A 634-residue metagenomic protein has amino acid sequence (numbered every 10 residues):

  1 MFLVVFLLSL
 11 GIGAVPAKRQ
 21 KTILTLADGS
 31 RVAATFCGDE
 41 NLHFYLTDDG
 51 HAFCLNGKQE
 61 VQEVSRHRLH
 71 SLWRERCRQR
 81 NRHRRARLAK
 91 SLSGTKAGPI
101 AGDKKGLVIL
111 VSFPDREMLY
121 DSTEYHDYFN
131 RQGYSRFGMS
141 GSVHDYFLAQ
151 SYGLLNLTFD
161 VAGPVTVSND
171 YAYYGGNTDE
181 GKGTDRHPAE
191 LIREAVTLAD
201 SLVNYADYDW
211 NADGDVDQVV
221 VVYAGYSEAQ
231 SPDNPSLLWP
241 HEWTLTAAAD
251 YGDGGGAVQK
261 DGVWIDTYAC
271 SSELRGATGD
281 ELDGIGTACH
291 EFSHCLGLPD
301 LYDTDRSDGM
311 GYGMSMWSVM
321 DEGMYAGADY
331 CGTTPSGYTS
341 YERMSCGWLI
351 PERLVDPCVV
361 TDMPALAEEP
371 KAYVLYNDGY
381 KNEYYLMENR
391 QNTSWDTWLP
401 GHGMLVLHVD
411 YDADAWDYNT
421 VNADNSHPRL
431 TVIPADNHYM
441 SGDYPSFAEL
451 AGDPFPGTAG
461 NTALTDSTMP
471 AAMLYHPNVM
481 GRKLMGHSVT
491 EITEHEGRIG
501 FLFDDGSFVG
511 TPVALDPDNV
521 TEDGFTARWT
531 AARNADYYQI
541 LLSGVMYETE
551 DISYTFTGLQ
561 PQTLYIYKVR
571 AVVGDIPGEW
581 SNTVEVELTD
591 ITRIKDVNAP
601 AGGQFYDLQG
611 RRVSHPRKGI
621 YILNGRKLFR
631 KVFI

Functional and structural regions predicted by a protein language model:
G13, T589, I622-I634: C-terminal tail/sorting-segment detector
A17-R19, L24-A27, V32, R68-F292 (+4 more regions): Zn2+-dependent metallopeptidase catalytic core
L119-Y120, F137-G153, V161, S231-T278 (+1 more regions): Non-catalytic C-terminal accessory/binding modules of secreted extracellular proteins
A277-M344: The catalytic-center signature of Zn2+-dependent metalloproteases
S507-N534, P561, I576-T589: Pro/Thr/Ser/Gly-rich low-complexity, intrinsically disordered linker/stalk tracts
W529, I591-I594, G610, Y621: Terminal processing/anchoring signals of secreted or surface-associated proteins and related intramolecular
I552-Y554: Short strand-edge motifs at loop-to-beta-strand transitions and within beta-strands of extracellular beta-rich domains
F556-I576: Beta-strand-rich modules
